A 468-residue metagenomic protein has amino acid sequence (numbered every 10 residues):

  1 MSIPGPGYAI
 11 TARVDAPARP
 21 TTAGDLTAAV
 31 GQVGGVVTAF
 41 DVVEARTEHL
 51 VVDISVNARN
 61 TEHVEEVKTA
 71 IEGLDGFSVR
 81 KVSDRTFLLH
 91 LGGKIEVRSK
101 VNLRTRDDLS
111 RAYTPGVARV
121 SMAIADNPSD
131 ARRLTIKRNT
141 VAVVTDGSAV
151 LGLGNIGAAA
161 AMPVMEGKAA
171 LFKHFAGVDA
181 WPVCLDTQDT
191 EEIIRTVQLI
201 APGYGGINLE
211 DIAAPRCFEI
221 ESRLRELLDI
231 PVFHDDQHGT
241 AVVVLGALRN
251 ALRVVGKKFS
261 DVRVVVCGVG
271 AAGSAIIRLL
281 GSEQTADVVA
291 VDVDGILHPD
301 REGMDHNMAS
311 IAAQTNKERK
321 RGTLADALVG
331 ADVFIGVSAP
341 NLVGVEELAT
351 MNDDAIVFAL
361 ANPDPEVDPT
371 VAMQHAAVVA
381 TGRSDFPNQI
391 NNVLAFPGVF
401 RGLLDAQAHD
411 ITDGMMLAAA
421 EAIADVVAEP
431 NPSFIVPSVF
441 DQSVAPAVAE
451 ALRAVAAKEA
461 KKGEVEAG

Functional and structural regions predicted by a protein language model:
M1-L91: A conserved regulatory-domain signal marking ACT and ACT-like small-molecule sensing domains and adjacent regulatory
A23, T135, L151-L153, I193 (+7 more regions): Short glycine/serine/threonine-rich phosphate/pyrophosphate-binding segments that cradle anionic phosphate groups
D75, A176, L227-L228, Q284 (+2 more regions): Short, structured coil segments at secondary-structure junctions
V79-V262, E459: Glycine/serine-rich phosphate-binding loop and adjoining beta1-alpha1 elements at the start of nucleotide-handling
L151, A158-A176, L228, H234 (+1 more regions): Glycine-rich phosphate/diphosphate-binding loop of Rossmann-like nucleotide-binding domains
P231, D235-D236, V255, A359-E466: Adenosine-phosphate binding glycine-rich loop
A309-V378, R383-D385: Rossmann-like adenosine-cofactor binding region
